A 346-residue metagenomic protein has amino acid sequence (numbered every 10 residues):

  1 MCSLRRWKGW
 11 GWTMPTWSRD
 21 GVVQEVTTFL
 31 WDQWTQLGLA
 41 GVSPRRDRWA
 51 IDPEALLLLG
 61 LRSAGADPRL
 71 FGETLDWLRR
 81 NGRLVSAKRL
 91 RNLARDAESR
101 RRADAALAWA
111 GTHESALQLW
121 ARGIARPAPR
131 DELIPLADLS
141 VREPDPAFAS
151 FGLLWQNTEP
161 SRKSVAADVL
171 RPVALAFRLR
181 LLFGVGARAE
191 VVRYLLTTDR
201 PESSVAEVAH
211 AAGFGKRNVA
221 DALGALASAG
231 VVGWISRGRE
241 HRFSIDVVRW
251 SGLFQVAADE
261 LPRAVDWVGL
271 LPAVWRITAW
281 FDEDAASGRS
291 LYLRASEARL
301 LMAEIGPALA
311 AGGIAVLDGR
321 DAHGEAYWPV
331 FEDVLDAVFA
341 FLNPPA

Functional and structural regions predicted by a protein language model:
C2-L170, A258-A346: Long, low-complexity, charge-rich intrinsically disordered regions
R162-R193: Short alpha-helical segments that sit at the start of domains
L179-R188, S236-A258: Short, cationic-aromatic polyanion-contact patches
F183, D199-R200: Helix-turn-helix/winged-helix DNA-binding modules
R193-D199: Short, locally clustered residues in the helix-turn-helix/winged-helix DNA-binding domain
R200-A211: Short acidic, hydrophobic short linear motifs in intrinsically disordered regions
G213-S228: Short amphipathic alpha-helical interaction segments
A227-R237: A short, conserved structural fragment
